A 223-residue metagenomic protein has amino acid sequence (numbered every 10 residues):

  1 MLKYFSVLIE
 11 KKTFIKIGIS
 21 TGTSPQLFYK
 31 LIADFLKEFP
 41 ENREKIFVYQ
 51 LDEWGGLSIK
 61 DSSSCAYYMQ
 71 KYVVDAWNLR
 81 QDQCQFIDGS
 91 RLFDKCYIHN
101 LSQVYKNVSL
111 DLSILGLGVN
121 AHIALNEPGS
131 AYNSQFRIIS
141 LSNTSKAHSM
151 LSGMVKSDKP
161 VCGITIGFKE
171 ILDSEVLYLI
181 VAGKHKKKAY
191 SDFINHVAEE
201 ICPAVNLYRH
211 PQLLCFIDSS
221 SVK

Functional and structural regions predicted by a protein language model:
M1-I17, S221: N-terminal glycine-/serine-/threonine-rich phosphate-binding loop
K11-K37: Glycine-rich N-terminal segment of FAD-binding domains in flavoprotein oxidoreductases, spanning the beta-loop-helix
S20-G22, Q50, I87, I114-L117 (+1 more regions): Short beta-strand segments
L31-N42, C65-Y67, P128-R137, H196: A glycine- and small-aliphatic-rich helix-loop capping segment at beta-alpha/alpha-beta transitions that lines
E41-I114: Ligand-binding beta-strand-loop-alpha-helix segment within the catalytic cores of soluble metabolic enzymes
V108-S134: Glycine-rich phosphate-binding loop
A124-F168: Class I SAM-dependent methyltransferase SAM-binding "motif I" and its flanking Rossmann-like core
I166-K169, D173-K223: ATP/nucleoside-binding phosphotransfer catalytic cores, i.e., glycine-rich phosphate-binding loops
